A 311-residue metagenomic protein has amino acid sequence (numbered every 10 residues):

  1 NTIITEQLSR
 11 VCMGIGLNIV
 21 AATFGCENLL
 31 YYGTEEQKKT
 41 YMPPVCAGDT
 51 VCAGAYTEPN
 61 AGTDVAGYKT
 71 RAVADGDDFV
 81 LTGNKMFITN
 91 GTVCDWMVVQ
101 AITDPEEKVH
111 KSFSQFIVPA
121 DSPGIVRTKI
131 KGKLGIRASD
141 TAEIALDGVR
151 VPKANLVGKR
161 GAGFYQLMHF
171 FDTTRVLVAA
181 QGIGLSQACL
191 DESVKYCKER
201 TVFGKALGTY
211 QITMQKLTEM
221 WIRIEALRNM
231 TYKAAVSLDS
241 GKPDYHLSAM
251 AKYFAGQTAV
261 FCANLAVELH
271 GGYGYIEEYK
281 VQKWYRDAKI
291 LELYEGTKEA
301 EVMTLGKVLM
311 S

Functional and structural regions predicted by a protein language model:
N1-V11, I15-V20, Y32-Q37, P44-D49 (+5 more regions): Alpha-helical interface subdomain recognition
T5-S9, Q100-A101, V118-P123, G148-V151: Short Ser/Thr-interspersed hydrophobic loop/turn segments at strand-loop and sheet-helix junctions that line or gate
N18, V45, N60-T63, F87-N90 (+2 more regions): Short Gly/Pro-enriched turn/cap motifs at secondary-structure boundaries
C26-Y32, G54, A66, E106: Flexible, glycine-rich active-site loops centered on histidine and acidic residues that chelate a metal or position
Y31-G33, V73, V99-T103, I117-P119 (+2 more regions): Short beta-strand-to-turn element immediately C-terminal to the catalytic PLP-Schiff-base lysine in fold type I
G48-Y56, Q100: A short, Trp-centered hydrophobic/proline-enriched beta-strand micro-motif
G67, D121-P152: Flexible, small-/acidic-enriched active-site or ligand-binding loops
D78, T82-R127: A short core secondary-structure module
